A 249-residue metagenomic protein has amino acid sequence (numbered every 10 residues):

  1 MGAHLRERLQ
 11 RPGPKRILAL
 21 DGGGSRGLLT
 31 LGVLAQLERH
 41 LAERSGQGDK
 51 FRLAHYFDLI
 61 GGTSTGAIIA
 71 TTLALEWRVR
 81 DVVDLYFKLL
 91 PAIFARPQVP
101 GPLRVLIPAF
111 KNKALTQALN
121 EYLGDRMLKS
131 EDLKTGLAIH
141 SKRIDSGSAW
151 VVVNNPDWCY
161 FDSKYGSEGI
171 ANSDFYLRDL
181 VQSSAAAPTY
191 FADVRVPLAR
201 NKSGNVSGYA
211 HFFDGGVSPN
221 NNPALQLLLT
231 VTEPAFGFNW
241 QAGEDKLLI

Functional and structural regions predicted by a protein language model:
M1-R11: Flexible, membrane-associating and regulatory peripheral segments of lipid-active enzymes
Q10-G13, G46-H55, K129-K134, N205-V206 (+1 more regions): Short helix-terminating capping/connector loops at secondary-structure junctions
R11-A19, S25-Y122, C159-K164: Patatin-like phospholipase
I17-L20, H55-S64, G136-K142, H211-D214 (+1 more regions): Extended hydrophobic secondary-structure segments that form protein cores and membrane-embedded regions
A95, D132-E233: Active-site gating loop/helix substructures
F110-L137, G147-V151: Active-site periphery "cap/insert" segments of enzyme catalytic domains
L225-I249: Hydrophobic, mid-to-C-terminal alpha-helical segments
